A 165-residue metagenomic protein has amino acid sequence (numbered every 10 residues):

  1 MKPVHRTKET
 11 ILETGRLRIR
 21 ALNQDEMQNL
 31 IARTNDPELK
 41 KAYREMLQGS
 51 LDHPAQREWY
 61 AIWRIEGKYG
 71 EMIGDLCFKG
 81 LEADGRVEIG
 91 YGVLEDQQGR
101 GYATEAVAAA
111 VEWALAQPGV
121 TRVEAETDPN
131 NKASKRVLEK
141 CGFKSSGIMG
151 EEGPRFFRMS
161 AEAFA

Functional and structural regions predicted by a protein language model:
M1-E88, V93-D96, A109-W113, Q117 (+2 more regions): GNAT-family acyltransferases
G101-T104: Glycine-rich acyl-CoA binding loop
A116-E126: Conserved GNAT acetyl-CoA-binding A-motif
A125-K135: Conserved beta-strand-loop-alpha-helix junction that forms the acyl-donor binding cleft
L138: Conserved active-site tyrosine of GNAT-family acetyltransferases
